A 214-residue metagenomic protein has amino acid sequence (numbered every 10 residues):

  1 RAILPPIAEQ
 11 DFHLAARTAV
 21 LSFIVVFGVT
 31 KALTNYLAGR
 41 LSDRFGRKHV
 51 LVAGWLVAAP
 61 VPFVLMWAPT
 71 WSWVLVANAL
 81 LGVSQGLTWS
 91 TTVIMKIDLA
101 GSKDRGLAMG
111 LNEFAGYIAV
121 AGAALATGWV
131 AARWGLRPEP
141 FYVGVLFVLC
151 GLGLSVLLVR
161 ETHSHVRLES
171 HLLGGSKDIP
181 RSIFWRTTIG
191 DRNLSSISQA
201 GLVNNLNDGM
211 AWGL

Functional and structural regions predicted by a protein language model:
R1-G28, N193-A200, N204-L214: Helix-loop boundary and gating motifs at the non-cytosolic
G28-Y36, A121: Residue-level signature of mid-helix packing/kink "hotspots" within the transmembrane helices of 12-pass Major
L56-P69: C-terminal ends and interior cores of transmembrane alpha-helices in multi-pass membrane transporters/permeases
S72-N78, S196-I197: Short hydrophobic/alpha-helical segments at membrane-entry points of transmembrane helices in Major Facilitator
A79-Y117: Cytoplasmic helix-loop-helix junction between adjacent transmembrane helices in 12-TM secondary transporters
E139-V156: Symmetry-related core transmembrane helices of the 12-TM Major Facilitator Superfamily/SLC fold
E161-Q199: Juxtamembrane intracellular "pre-TM" segments in multi-pass secondary transporters
